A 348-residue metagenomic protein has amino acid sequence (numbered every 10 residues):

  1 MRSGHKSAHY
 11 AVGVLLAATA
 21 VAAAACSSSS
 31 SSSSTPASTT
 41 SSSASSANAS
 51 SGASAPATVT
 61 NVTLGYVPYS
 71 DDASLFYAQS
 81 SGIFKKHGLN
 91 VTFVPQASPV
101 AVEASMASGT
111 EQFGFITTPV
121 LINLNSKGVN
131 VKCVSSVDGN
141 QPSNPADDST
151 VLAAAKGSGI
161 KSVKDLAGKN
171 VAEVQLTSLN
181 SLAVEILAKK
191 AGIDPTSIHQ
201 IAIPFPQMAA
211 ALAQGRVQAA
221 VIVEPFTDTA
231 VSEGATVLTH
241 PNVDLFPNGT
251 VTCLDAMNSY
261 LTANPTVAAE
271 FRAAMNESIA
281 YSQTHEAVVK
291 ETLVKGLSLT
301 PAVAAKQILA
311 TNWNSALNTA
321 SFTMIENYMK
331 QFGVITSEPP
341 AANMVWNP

Functional and structural regions predicted by a protein language model:
M1-A24: Sec-dependent bacterial lipoprotein signal peptides
A23-S46: Bacterial lipoprotein signal-peptidase II cleavage site
A37, N48, G52-K190, Q218: Short, glycine-/small- and polar/acidic-enriched structural segments that line small-molecule recognition paths
K86, N140-P145, V243-F246, N312-A320 (+1 more regions): Short, solvent-exposed loop/beta-turn-alpha elements that line the ligand-binding surface or hinge of extracytoplasmic
P119, Q200, P206-T292: Pocket-lining segment of extracytoplasmic ligand-binding domains
A154-K164, I193-D194, S259-A268: Short helix-loop capping/hinge motifs at secondary-structure junctions, enriched in acidic/polar residues
T262-V334: Secondary-structure end/capping motifs
M329-P348: Conserved C-terminal helix/tail region of periplasmic/extracytoplasmic solute-binding proteins
